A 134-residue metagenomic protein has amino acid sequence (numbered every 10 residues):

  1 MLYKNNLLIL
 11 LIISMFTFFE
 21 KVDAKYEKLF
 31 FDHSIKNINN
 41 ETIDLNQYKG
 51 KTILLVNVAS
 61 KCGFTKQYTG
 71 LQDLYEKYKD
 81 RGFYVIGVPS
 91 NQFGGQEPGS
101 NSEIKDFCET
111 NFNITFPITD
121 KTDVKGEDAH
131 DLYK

Functional and structural regions predicted by a protein language model:
M1-L8: Bacterial N-terminal signal peptides that target proteins for export
Y3, F16-F19: Aromatic (phenylalanine/tyrosine) cluster motif
I9-T17: Bacterial N-terminal signal peptides
V22-N46, D131-K134: N-terminal "domain-start" segment that seeds a small globular fold
N37, N57-K61: Amphipathic alpha-helical repeat scaffolds
K49-L54: Local sequence-structure signature of Cys/Sec-based thiol-disulfide redox active-site neighborhoods
V56-N57, G87: Short hydrophobic beta-strand elements that form part of the catalytic alpha/beta core underpinning NDP-sugar/donor
F64-H130: Structural microenvironment flanking redox-active thiols in thiol-disulfide oxidoreductases
